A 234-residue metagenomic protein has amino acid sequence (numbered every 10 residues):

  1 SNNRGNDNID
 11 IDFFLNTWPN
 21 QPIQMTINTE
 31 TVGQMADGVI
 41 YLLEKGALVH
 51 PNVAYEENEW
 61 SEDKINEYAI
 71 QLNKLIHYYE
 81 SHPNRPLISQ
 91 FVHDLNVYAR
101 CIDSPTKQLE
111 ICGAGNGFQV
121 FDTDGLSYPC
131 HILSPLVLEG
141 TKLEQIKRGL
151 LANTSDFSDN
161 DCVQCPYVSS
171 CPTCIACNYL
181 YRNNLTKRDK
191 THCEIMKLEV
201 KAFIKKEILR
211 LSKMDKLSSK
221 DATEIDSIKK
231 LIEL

Functional and structural regions predicted by a protein language model:
S1-E56, S61-E62: Radical SAM/AdoMet-radical enzyme domain recognition
N8-I11, E67-Q71: Histidine/acidic residue-rich metal-binding segments in metalloenzymes
I70-C101, L126-T173, C177: C-terminal accessory region of radical SAM enzymes
A99-E110: Short, basic/aromatic recognition patches
C112-G115: Short, small/polar residue-rich loop motifs at catalytic or cofactor-binding pockets
F121-D122: Short, acidic, Ser/Thr-enriched surface-loop or helix-capping motifs
V163-L234: Radical SAM enzyme core and accessory elements
